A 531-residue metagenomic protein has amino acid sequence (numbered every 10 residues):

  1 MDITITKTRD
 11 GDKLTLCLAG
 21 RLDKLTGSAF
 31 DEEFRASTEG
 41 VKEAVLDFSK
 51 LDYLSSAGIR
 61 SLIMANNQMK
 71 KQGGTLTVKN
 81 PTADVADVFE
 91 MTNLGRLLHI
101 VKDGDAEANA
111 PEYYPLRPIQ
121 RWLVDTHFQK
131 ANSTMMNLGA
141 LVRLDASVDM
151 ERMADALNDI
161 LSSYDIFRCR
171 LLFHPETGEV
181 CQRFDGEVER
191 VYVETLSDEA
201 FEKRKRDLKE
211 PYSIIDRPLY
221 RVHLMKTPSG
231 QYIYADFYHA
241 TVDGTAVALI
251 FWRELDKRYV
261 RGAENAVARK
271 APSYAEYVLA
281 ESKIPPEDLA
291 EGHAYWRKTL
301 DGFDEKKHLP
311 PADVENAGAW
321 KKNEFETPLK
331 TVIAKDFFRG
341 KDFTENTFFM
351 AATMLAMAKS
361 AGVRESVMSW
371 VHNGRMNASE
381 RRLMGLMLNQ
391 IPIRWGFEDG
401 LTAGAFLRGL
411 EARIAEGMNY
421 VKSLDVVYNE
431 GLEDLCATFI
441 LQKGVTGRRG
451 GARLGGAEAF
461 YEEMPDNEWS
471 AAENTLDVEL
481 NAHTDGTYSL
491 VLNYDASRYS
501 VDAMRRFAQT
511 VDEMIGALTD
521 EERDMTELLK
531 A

Functional and structural regions predicted by a protein language model:
D2-E32, F48-S49: STAS-typified acidic loop motif
K24-L98: Amphipathic alpha-helical interaction surfaces in cytosolic regulatory modules
D105-A131, A154-E199, P218, P272-N323 (+1 more regions): Short amphipathic alpha-helices and their capping loops
P111-Y114, S133-R152, I214-A235, E291 (+5 more regions): Gly/Ser/Thr-rich phosphate-binding loops and adjoining beta-strand/alpha-helix segments that form adenosine-phosphate
Y113, M225-P272, A503-A517: Active-site-proximal acidic secondary-structure segment that organizes catalysis
H127-L138, D165-C169, K205, K283-H293 (+5 more regions): His-Asp-centered acyl/peptidyl-transfer active-site segments
A146-S162, V180-R217, H293, T402-G417 (+3 more regions): A short, small/polar-residue-rich loop/turn motif at beta-strand boundaries within alpha/beta enzyme cores
Y164, R168, V242-T245, L249-L255 (+3 more regions): Extended, hydrophobic beta-loop-alpha segments that form or line the acyl/peptidyl-thioester binding and transfer paths
